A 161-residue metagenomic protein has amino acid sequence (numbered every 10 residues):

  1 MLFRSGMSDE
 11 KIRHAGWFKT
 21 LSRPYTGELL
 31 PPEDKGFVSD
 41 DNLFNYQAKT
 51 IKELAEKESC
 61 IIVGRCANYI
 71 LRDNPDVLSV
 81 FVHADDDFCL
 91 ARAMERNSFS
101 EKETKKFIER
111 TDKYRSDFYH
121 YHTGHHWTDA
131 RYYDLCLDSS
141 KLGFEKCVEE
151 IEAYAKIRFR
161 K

Functional and structural regions predicted by a protein language model:
G6-E10, V80-F81: Short, hinge-like loop/turn segments at secondary-structure boundaries
E10-G27, S100-E145: Small-molecule kinase domains that catalyze NTP-dependent phosphoryl transfer to phosphate-bearing small molecules
L21-E58, V63: Ordered, amphipathic secondary-structure segments that act as subunit-interaction surfaces in large macromolecular
N45, D87-F88, R131: A generic alpha-helix surface/boundary motif
T50-N97: ATP-dependent NMP and nucleoside kinases share a basic, alpha-helical "lid"
R65, Y69, H83-D86, A93 (+8 more regions): Long, contiguous binding/interaction regions
